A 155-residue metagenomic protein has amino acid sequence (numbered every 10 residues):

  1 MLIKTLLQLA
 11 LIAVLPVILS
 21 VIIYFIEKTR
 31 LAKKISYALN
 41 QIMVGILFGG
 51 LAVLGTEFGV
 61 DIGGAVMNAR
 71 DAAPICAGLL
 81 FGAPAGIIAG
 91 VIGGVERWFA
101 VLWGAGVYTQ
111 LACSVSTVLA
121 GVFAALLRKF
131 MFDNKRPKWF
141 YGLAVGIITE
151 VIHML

Functional and structural regions predicted by a protein language model:
M1-L9: N-terminal amphipathic/basic leader segments beginning at the initiator methionine
L9-G55, C76-L155: Short helix-perturbing small/polar motifs within transmembrane alpha-helices
G59-I62: Inter-helical junctions in multi-pass inner-membrane proteins, predominant in energy-converting antiporter-like
A65-N68: Extracytoplasmic catalytic/substrate-binding loops of multi-pass membrane glycan-assembly enzymes
D71-A73: Short hydrophobic "helix-edge" motifs at membrane interfaces and signal-peptide entry regions
